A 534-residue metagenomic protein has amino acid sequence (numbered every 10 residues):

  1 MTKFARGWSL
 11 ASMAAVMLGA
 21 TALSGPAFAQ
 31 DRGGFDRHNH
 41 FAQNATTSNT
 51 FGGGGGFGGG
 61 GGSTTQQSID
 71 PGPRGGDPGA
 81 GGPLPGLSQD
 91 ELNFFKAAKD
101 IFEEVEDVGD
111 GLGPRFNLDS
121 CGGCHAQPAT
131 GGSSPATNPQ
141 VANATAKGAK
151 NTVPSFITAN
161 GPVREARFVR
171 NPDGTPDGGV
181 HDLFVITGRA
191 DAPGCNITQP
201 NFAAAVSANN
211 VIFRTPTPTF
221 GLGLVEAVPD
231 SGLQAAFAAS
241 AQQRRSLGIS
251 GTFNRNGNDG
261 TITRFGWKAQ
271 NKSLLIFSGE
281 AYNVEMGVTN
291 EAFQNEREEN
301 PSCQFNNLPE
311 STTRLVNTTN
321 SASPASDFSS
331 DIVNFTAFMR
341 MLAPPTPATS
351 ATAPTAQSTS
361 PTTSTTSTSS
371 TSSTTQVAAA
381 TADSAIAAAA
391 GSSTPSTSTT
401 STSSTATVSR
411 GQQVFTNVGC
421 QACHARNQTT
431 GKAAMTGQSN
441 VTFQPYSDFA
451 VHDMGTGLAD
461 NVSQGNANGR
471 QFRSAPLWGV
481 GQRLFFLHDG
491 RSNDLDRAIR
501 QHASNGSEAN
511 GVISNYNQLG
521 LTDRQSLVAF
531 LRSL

Functional and structural regions predicted by a protein language model:
M1-M13: Bacterial N-terminal signal peptides that target proteins for export
A11-A22: Bacterial N-terminal signal peptides
G25-L534: Periplasmic c-type cytochrome electron-transfer domains
